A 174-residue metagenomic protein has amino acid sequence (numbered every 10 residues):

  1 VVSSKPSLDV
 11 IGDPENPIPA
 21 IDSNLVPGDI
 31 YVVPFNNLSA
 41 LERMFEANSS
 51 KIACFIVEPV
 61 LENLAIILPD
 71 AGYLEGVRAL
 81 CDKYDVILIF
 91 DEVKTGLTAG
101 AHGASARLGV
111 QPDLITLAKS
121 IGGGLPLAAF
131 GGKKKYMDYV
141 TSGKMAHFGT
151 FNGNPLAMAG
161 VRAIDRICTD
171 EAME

Functional and structural regions predicted by a protein language model:
V1-A53: PLP-dependent aspartate aminotransferase-fold enzymes
E42, G143-G153: A short glycine-threonine-serine/GTX helix/turn-capping micro-motif
A47, L64-A71, E75, L80: ATP-dependent phospho-/nucleotidyl transfer catalytic cores
K51-I52, D85, P112: Local beta-strand N-terminus motif with an aromatic residue
E58-A71, D85-L108: Conserved PLP phosphate-binding loop immediately N-terminal to the Schiff-base lysine helix in PLP-dependent enzymes
L108-V140, G153-M158: Active-site PLP attachment segment
I164-E174: Structural signature of PLP-dependent enzymes
